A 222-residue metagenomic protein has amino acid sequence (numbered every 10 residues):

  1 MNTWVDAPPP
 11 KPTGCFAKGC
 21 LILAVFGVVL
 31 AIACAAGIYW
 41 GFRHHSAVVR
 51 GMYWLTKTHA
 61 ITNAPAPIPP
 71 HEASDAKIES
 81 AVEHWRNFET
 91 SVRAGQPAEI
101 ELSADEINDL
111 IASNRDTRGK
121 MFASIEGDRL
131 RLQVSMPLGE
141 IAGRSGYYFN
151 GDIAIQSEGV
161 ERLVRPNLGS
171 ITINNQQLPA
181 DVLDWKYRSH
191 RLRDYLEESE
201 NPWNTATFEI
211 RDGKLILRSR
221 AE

Functional and structural regions predicted by a protein language model:
N2-E222: Extracellular/lumenal and peripheral-membrane lipid-interaction modules
